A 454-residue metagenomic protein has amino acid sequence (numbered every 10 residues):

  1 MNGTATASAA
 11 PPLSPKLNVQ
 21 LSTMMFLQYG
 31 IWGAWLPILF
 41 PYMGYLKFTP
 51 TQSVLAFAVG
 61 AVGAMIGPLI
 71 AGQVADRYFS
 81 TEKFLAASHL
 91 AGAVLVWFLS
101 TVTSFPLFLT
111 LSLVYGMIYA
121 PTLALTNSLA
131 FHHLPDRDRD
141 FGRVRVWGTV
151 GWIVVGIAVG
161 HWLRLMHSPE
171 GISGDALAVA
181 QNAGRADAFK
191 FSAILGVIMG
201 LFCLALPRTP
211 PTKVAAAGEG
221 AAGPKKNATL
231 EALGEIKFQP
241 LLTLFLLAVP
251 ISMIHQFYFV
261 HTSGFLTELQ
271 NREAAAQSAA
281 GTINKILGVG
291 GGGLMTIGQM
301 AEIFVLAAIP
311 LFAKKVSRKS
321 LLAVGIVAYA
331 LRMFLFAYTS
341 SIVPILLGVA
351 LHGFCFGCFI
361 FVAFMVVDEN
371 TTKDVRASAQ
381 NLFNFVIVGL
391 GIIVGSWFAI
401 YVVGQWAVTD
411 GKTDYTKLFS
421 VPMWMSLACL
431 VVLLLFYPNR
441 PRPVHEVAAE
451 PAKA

Functional and structural regions predicted by a protein language model:
N2-K16, P207-L247, N271, A276-I283: Juxtamembrane intracellular "pre-TM" segments in multi-pass secondary transporters
S8-A61, L242-G281, G291, I360: Helix-loop boundary and gating motifs at the non-cytosolic
F26, L95, F105-L125, L129 (+3 more regions): Hydrophobic core of transmembrane alpha-helices in multi-pass small-molecule transporters, especially MFS/SLC-type
L55-Q73, G293-A308: Central cavity-lining transmembrane alpha-helices of secondary-active solute carriers, predominantly the Major
I66-S80, L163-H167, F304-R318, V403-G404: Helix-to-loop junctions at the C-terminal end of transmembrane segments in multipass secondary transporters
K83-W97, S320-L335: Structural signature of the two symmetry-related core transmembrane helices
L99-S100, G196-R208, G389, L418-A454: Multi-pass alpha-helical transporter architecture, strongest for 12-TM Major Facilitator/SLC carriers used
H161-L195, Y401-S426: A membrane-interface helix-boundary motif in multi-pass transporters
